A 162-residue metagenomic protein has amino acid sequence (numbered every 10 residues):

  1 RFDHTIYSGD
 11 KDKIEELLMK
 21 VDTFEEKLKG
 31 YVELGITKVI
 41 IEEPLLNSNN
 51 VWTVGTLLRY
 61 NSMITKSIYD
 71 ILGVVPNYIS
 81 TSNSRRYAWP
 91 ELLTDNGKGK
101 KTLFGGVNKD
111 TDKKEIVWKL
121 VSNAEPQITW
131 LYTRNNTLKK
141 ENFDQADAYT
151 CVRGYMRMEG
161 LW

Functional and structural regions predicted by a protein language model:
R1-W162: Phosphate- and other anionic-substrate recognition elements at nucleic-acid/protein interfaces
